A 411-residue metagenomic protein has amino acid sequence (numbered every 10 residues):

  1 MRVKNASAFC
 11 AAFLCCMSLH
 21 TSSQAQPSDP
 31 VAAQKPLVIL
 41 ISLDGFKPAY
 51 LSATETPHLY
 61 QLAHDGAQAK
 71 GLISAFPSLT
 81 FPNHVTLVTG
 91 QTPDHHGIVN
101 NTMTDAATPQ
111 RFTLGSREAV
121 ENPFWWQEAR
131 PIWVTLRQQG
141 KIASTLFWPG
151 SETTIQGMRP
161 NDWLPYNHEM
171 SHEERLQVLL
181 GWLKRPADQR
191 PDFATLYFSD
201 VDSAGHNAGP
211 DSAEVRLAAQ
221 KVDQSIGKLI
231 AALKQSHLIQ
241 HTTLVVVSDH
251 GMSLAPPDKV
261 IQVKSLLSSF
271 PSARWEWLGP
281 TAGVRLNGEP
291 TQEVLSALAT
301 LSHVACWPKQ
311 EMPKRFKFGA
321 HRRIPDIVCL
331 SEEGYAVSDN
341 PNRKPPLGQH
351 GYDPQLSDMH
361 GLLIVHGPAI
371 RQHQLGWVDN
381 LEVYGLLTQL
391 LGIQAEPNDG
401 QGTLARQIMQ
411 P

Functional and structural regions predicted by a protein language model:
C16-S22: N-terminal signal peptide c-region/cleavage motif recognized by signal peptidases
Q26-A67, G400: Active-site-proximal N-terminal segment of extracellular/periplasmic enzymes that hydrolyze or transfer
V31, H172-K184, V201-T242, L387: A long, amphipathic alpha-helix that forms part of the scaffold/cap immediately adjacent to metal-dependent active
Q34-V38, D65-A69, H95, Q138-S144 (+5 more regions): Loop/turn elements at helix/coil->beta-strand transitions in domains of secreted/extracellular proteins
L40, H58, K221-V263: Metal-dependent active-site segment of extracytoplasmic phospho-/sulfohydrolases and closely related
A49-H96: Short, structured active-site-proximal loop/turn typified by the sulfatase FGly-forming signature C/S-X-P-X-R
Q91-G209, S338: His/Asp/Glu-rich, glycine-adjacent segments that coordinate divalent cations and/or stabilize oxyanion chemistry on
W275-Q389: Active-site neighborhoods of enzymes that stabilize oxyanions during catalysis
